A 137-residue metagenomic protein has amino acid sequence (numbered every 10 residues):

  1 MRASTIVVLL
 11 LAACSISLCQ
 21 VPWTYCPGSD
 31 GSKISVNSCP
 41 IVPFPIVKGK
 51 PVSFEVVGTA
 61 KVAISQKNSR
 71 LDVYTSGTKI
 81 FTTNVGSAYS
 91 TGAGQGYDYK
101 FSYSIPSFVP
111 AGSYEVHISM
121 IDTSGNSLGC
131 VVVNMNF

Functional and structural regions predicted by a protein language model:
R2-C19: Cleavable N-terminal signal peptides of Sec/SRP-targeted secreted and luminal proteins
Q20-F137: Contiguous segments within soluble domain cores/interaction surfaces
